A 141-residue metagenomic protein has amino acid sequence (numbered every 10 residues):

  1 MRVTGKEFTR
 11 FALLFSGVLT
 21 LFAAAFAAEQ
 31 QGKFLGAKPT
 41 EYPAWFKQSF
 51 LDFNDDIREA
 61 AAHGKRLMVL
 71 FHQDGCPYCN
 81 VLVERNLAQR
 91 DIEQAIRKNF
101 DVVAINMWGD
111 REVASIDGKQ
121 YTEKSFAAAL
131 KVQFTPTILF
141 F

Functional and structural regions predicted by a protein language model:
V3-F15: Bacterial N-terminal signal peptides that target proteins for export
A28-D56: N-terminal "domain-start" segment that seeds a small globular fold
S49-L67, I96: A short beta-strand-turn-helix
H63-L67, K98-A104, Q133-P136: Loop/turn elements at helix/coil->beta-strand transitions in domains of secreted/extracellular proteins
H63-P77: Short active-site neighborhood of thiol/selenol oxidoreductases, capturing the structured segment around
N80-A95: Typically the conserved alpha-helix immediately C-terminal to a functionally engaged Cys/Sec in thioredoxin-like
I92-Y121: Thiol-based oxidoreductase modules, predominantly thioredoxin-like and allied folds used for disulfide exchange
S125-A129, F134-F141: A short, hydrophobic beta-strand/beta-hairpin element that forms part of a small beta-sheet core
